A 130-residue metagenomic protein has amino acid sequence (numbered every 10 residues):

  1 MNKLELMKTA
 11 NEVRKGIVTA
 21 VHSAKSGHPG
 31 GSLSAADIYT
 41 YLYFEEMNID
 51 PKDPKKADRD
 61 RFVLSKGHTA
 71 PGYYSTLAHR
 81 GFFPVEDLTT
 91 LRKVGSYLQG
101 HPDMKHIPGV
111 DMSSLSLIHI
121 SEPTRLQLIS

Functional and structural regions predicted by a protein language model:
M1-S121: Thiamine diphosphate
I118-S130: Single conserved hydrophobic/aromatic residue that forms the stacking wall/gate of nucleotide- or nucleobase-binding
